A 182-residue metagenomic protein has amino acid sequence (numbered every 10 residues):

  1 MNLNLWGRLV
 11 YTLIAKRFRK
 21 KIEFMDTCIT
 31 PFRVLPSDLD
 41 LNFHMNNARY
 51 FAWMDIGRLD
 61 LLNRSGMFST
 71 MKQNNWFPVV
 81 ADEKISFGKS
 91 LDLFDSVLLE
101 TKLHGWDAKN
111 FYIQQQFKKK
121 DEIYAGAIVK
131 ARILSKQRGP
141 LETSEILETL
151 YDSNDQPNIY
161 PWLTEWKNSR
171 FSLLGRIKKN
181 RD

Functional and structural regions predicted by a protein language model:
M1-F18, F24, F87, L91-L98 (+1 more regions): HotDog/MaoC-like acyl-thioester-processing domains
M25-L35: Short amphipathic
I29, V80-D82, Y112: Short coil/loop residues immediately preceding or within conserved phosphate-binding loops of NTP-utilizing enzyme
D38-D40: Acidic, divalent-cation-chelating loop motifs in proteins
R49-K72, W76: Active-site helix/loop of acyl-thioester processing domains in fatty-acid/polyketide metabolism, spanning hotdog-fold
M71-L93: Small beta-barrel nucleic-acid-binding modules, principally OB-folds
